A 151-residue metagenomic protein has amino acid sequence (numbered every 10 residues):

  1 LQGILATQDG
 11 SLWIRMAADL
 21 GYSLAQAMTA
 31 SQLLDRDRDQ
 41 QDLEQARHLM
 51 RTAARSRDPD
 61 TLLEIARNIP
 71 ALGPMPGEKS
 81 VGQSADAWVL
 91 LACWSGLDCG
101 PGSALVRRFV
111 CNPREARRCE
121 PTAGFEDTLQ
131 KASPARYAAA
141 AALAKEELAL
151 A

Functional and structural regions predicted by a protein language model:
Q2-Q8, D39-L43: Helix-turn-helix repeat elements of alpha-solenoid scaffolds
G10, L43-A46, P59, A85 (+3 more regions): Short amphipathic alpha-helical segments that mediate assembly, nucleic-acid/protein binding, or membrane association
G10, S23, V81, Q130-P134: General structural signal for secondary-structure boundaries
I14-D42, L49-G73, V81, S95-S103: Short helix-capping/linker turns of helical repeat alpha-solenoids
A71-R118: Mature extracytoplasmic/lumenal regions of exported proteins
G100-A151: Terminal, low-structured helical/coil segments at or just beyond the last alpha-helical repeat
